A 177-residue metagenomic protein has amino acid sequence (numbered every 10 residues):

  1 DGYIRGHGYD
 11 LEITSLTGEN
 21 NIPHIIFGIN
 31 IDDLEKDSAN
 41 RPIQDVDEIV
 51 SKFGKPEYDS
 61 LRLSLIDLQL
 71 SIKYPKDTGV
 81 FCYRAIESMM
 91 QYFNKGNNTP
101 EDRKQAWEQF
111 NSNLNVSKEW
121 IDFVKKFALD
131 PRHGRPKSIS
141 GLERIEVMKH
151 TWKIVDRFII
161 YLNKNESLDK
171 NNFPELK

Functional and structural regions predicted by a protein language model:
D1-D77: Helix-loop junctions and short alpha-helical segments
I49-K177: Amphipathic, oligomerization/interface secondary-structure segments
